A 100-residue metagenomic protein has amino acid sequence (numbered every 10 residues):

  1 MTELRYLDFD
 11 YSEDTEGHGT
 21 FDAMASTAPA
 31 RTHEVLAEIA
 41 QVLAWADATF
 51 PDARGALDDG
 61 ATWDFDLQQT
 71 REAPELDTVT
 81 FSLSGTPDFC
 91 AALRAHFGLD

Functional and structural regions predicted by a protein language model:
M1-D52, D58-G60: Long, contiguous N-terminal structural blocks used for assembly/anchoring
L7-S12, A23, W63-Q68, E72-P74 (+1 more regions): Generic preference for hydrophobic/aromatic residues in regular secondary structure cores
A37-P87: Amphipathic protein-protein interaction modules
T86, C90-D100: Mixed-charge, glycine-accented linear interaction segment located at domain edges/termini
